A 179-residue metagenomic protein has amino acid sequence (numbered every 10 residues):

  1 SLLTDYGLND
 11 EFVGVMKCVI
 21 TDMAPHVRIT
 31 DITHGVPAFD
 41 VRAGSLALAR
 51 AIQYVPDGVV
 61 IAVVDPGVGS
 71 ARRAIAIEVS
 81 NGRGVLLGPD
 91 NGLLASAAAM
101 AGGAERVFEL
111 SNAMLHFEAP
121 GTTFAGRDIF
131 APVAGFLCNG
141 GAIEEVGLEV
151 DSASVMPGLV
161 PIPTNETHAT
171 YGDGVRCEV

Functional and structural regions predicted by a protein language model:
S1-G35: N-terminal glycine-rich anion-binding loop in soluble enzyme alpha/beta folds
L3, L86, C138: Short glycine/serine/threonine-biased micro-segments
D5, D65, V133: A residue-level signal for conserved active-site and pocket-lining positions in enzyme catalytic cores
E11, M23-I29, P37-G44, R50 (+2 more regions): Active-site histidine-anchored catalytic micro-motif
G14, C18, A43-L46, A131: Short, contiguous clusters of charged residues that form electrostatic/catalytic patches at enzyme active sites, used
D31-P37, V41-G44, G147-G158: N-terminal auxiliary interaction/assembly segments of multi-subunit proteins
F117-V179: Anionic-ligand-binding alpha/beta catalytic cores of soluble enzymes and soluble regulatory domains that recognize
